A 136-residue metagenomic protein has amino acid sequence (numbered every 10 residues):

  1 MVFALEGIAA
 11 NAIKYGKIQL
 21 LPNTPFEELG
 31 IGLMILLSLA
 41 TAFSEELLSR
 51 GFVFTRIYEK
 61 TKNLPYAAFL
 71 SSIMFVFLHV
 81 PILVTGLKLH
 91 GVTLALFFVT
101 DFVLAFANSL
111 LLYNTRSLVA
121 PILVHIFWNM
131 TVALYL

Functional and structural regions predicted by a protein language model:
M1-I8: Hydrophobic core of alpha-helical transmembrane segments in multi-pass integral membrane proteins
G7, P22-P25, L89-H90: A generic short-segment signal for beta-strand/edge and adjacent turn/coil regions
I8-K14: Juxtamembrane "helix exit" motif at the C-terminal ends of alpha-helical transmembrane segments in multi-pass membrane
N11, E28-L136: Transmembrane helix-loop-helix hairpins at the membrane interface of multi-pass integral membrane proteins
G16-N23, P81, G86: Juxtamembrane/disordered regions of integral membrane proteins
